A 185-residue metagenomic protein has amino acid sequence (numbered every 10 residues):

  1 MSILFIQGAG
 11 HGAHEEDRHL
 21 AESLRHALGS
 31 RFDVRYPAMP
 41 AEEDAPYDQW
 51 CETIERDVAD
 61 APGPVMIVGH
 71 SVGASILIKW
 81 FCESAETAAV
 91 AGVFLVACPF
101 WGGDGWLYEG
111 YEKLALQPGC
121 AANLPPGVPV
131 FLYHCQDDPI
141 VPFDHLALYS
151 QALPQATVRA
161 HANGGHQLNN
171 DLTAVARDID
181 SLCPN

Functional and structural regions predicted by a protein language model:
S2-G63: Active-site catalytic motif of lipid deacylating hydrolases and related acyltransferases
D33, Q151-Q167: Catalytic histidine neighborhood in serine/cysteine hydrolases with alpha/beta-hydrolase-type architecture
A45, G164-A174: Catalytic histidine-centered segment of alpha/beta-hydrolase-like enzymes
D57-D60, N170-N185: Catalytic active-site module of serine/aspartate enzymes centered on a nucleophile-bearing elbow/loop
V68-L77: Gly/Ala-rich beta-loop-alpha elbow adjacent to hydrolase catalytic centers
T87-W101: A conserved short beta-strand
P125-P126, F131-H134, D138: Short beta-strand/loop motif that positions the catalytic acidic residue of the alpha/beta-hydrolase fold
P139-H145: Conserved alpha/beta-hydrolase "acid-adjacent" motif
